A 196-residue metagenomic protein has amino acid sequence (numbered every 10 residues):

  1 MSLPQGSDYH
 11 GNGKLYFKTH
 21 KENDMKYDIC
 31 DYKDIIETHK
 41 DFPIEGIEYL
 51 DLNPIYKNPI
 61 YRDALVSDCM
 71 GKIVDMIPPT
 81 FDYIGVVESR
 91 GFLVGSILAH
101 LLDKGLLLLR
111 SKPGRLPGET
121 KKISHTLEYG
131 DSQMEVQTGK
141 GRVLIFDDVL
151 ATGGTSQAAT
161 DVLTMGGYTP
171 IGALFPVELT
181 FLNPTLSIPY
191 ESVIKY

Functional and structural regions predicted by a protein language model:
Y9, D28-I29, D34, Q157-Y196: PRPP-dependent phosphoribosyltransferase catalytic core
G13-T80, G139: Active-site-facing substrate-recognition patch
P79-E88: Short glycine-rich phosphate-binding loop at a beta-alpha junction
D82, G141, I171: Conserved acidic residues
L93-L102: Short Gly/Thr/Asp-enriched flexible loops that form oxyanion-binding sites at enzyme active sites
K104-L144: Short, glycine/charge-rich flexible loops or terminal/linker lids adjacent to PRPP-binding catalytic cores
D147-T160: Acidic, divalent-metal-coordinating active-site segment for phosphoryl/phosphodiester hydrolysis, typified by short
